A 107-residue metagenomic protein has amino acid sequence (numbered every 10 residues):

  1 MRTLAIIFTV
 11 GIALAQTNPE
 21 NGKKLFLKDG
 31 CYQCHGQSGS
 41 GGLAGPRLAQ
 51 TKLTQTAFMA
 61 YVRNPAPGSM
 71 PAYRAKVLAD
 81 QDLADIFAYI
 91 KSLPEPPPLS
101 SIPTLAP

Functional and structural regions predicted by a protein language model:
M1-A5: Positively charged n-region of N-terminal signal peptides that target proteins for export
I7-Q16: Hydrophobic h-region of N-terminal signal peptides that target proteins for export in Gram-negative bacteria
Q16-K23, L27-D29, Q37, A72-P107: Flexible coil segments in periplasmic/lumen-exposed cytochrome c-class electron-transfer proteins
P19-L27, Q33, Q37-K76: Gly/Gly-Pro-rich "capping" loops immediately C-terminal to redox-active cysteine motifs in periplasmic/lumenal
